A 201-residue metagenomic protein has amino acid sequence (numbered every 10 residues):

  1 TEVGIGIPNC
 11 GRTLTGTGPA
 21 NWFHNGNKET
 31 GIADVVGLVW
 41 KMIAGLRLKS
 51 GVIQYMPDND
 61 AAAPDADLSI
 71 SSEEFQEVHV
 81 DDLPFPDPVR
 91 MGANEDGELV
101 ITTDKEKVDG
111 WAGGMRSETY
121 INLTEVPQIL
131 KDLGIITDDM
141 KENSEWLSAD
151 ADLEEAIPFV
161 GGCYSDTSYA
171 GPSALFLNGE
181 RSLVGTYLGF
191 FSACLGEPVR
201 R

Functional and structural regions predicted by a protein language model:
E2, C10-R12, V39-R47, I70-R201: C-terminal, surface-exposed recognition/capping segments
E2-V36: Short, well-ordered junction/capping motifs at the entry into regular secondary structure
K49-N59: A short, polar/charged loop-to-alpha-helix boundary motif
A61-A63: Short microdomains enriched in Cys/His and/or Lys/Arg
